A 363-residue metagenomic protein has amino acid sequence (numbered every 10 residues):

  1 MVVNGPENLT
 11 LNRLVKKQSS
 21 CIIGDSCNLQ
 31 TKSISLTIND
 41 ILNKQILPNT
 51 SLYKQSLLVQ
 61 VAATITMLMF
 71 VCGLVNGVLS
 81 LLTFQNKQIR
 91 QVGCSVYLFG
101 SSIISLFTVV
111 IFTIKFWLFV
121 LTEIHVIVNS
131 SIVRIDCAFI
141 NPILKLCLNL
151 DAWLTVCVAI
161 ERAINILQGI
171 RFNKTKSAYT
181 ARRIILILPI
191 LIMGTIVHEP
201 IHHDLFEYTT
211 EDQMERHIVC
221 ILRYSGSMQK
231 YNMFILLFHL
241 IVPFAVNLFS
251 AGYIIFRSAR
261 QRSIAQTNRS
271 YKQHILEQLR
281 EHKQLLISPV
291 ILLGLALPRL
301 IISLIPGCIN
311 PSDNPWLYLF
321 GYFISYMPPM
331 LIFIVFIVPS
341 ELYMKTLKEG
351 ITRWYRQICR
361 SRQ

Functional and structural regions predicted by a protein language model:
I41, S263-H282, I287, E341-Q363: Intrinsically disordered regulatory tails of 7TM GPCRs
V59-M67, C94, F99-V158, A163-N165: Extracellular TM2-ECL1-early TM3 structural module of rhodopsin-like
T66, F107-V126, L144, L148 (+5 more regions): Helix-to-loop junction signature of class
C72-Q85, F99-S102, T113-F116, K145-I170 (+3 more regions): Cytoplasm-facing ends of alpha-helical transmembrane segments in multi-pass membrane proteins
I103, I184-I185, E215-Y224, F256-R299: Intracellular effector-coupling site of seven-transmembrane GPCRs, centered on the ICL3-to-TM6 transition
T122-C147, N173-K174, Y179, I192-I241: Loop architecture of class A 7-transmembrane GPCRs
V246-N247, P289-L295, L300-L304, L317-Q363: Seventh transmembrane helix
